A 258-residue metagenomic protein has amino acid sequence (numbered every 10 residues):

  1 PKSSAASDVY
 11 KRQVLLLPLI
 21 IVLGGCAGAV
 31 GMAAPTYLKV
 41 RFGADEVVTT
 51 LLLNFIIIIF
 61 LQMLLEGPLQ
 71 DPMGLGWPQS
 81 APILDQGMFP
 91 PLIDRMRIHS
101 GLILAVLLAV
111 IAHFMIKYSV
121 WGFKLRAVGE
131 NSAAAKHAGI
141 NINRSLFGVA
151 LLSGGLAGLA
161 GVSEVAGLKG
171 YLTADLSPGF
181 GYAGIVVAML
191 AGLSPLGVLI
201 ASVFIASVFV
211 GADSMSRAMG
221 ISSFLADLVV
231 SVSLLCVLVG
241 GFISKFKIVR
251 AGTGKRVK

Functional and structural regions predicted by a protein language model:
P1-Y10: Single conserved hydrophobic/aromatic residue that forms the stacking wall/gate of nucleotide- or nucleobase-binding
K11-L52: Alpha-helical transmembrane segments within multi-pass membrane transporters and channels
R12-L16, P91-S100, R217-D227: Interfacial loop-to-helix junctions that mark the boundaries of transmembrane helices in multi-pass membrane
V22-G24, L151-S231: Transmembrane alpha-helical segments in multi-pass inner-membrane proteins
G25-G28, N54-Q62, G101-F114, S153-A160 (+3 more regions): Hydrophobic core segments of alpha-helical transmembrane domains in multi-pass membrane transport and ion-translocation
V30, D94-Y171, P195-L196, I200: Helix-loop-helix "hairpin" substructures at the membrane interface of multi-pass membrane proteins
E46-Y118, V257: Transmembrane helix-bundle core of multi-pass membrane transporters and related energy-transducing complexes
V110, E130, H137-R144, A212-K258: Cytosolic-side transmembrane-helix boundaries in multi-pass membrane proteins
